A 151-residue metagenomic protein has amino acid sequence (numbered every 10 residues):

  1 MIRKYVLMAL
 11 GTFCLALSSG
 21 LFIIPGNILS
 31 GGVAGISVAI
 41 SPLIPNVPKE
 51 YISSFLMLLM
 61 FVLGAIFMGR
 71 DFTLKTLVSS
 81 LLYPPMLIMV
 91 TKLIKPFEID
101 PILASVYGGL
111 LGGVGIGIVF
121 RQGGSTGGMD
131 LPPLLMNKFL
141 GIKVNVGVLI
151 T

Functional and structural regions predicted by a protein language model:
M1-T151: Core subunits and conserved enzymes of cellular information-processing and envelope-translocation systems across
